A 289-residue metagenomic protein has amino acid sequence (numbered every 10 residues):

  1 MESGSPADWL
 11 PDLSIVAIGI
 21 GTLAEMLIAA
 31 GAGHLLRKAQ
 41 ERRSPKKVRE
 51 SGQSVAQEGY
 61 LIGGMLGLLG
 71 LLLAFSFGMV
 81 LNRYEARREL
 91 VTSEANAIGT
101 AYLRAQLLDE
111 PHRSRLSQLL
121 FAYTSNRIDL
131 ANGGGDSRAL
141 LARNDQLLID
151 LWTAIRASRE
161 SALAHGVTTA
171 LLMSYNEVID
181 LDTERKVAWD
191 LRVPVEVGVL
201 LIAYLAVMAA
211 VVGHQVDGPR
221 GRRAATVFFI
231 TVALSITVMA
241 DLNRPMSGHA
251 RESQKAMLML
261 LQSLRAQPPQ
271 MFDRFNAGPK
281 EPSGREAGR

Functional and structural regions predicted by a protein language model:
M1-P11, P269-R289: Short, strongly hydrophobic alpha-helical membrane anchors
E2, L171-R185, G198-A209: Juxtamembrane amphipathic/hinge helix adjacent to a transmembrane helix
S3-P11, L35-L61: N-terminal positive-inside, membrane-proximal cytosolic segments immediately preceding the first
P11-E41, P45, V187-G278: Alpha-helical transmembrane anchor segments
G59-S76: A generic, lipid-embedded transmembrane alpha helix
L72-T92, N243: Transmembrane signal-anchor/signal-peptide helices with a preference for the extracytoplasmic
V91-L107, S253-Q267: Short extracytoplasmic/periplasmic juxtamembrane "stem" segments immediately C-terminal to an N-terminal membrane anchor
T100-W189: Structured inter-helical modules in multipass membrane proteins
